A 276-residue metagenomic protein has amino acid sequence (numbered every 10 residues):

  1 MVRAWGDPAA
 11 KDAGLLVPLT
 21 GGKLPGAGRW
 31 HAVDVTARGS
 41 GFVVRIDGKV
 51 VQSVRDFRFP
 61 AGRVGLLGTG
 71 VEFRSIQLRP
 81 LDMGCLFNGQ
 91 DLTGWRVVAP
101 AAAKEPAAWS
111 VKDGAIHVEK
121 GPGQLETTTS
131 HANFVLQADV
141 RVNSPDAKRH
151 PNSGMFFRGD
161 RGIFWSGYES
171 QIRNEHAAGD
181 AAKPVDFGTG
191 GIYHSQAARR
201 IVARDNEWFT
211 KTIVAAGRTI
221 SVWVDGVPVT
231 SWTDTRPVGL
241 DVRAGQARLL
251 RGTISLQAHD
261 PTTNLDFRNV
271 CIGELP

Functional and structural regions predicted by a protein language model:
M1-P276: Carbohydrate-interacting regions of secretory-pathway proteins
